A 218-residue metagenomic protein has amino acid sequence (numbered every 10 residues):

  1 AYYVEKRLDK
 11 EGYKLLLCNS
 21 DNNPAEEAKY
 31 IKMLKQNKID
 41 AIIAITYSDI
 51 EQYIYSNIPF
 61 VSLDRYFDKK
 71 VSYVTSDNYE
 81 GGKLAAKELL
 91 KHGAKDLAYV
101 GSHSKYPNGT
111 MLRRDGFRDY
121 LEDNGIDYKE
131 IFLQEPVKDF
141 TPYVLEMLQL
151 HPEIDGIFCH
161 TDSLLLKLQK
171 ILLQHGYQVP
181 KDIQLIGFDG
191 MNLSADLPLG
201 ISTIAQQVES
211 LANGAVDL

Functional and structural regions predicted by a protein language model:
A1, D96-H103: Short beta-strand segments enriched in small/hydrophobic residues
A1-K10, G81-L84, N108-D127, K167 (+2 more regions): Short, solvent-exposed amphipathic alpha-helices that sit in or adjacent to ligand/effector-binding or catalytic
A1-K87, L148-E153: Alpha-helical recognition/docking segments in bacterial nutrient-uptake and carbohydrate-utilization systems
D9-N19, Y99, R114, R118-K138: Short beta-strand elements in bilobed, periplasmic/extracellular small-molecule ligand-binding domains
I45-T46, H92, V100, G109 (+3 more regions): Replace "coordinates the UDP/GDP/TDP-sugar" with "coordinates nucleotide-activated sugar donors
V74-Y99, R118-D119, K138-E146, L165 (+1 more regions): Hydrophobic alpha-helical segments within soluble ligand-binding/sensing domains
L145-L218: Flexible loop/turn connectors
